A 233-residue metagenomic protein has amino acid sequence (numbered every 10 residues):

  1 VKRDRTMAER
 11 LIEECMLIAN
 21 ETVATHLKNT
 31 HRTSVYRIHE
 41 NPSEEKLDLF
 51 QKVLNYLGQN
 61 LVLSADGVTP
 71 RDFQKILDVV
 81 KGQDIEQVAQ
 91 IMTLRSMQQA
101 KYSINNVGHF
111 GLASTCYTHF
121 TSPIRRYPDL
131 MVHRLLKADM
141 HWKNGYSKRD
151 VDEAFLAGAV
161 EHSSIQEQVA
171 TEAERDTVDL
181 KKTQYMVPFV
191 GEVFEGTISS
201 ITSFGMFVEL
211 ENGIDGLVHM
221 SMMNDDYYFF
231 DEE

Functional and structural regions predicted by a protein language model:
V1-L210, L217, N224: Append "with occasional cross-activation on large, charged helical scaffolds in nucleic-acid assemblies
M220-E233: Intrinsically disordered, low-complexity linker and terminal regions at domain boundaries
